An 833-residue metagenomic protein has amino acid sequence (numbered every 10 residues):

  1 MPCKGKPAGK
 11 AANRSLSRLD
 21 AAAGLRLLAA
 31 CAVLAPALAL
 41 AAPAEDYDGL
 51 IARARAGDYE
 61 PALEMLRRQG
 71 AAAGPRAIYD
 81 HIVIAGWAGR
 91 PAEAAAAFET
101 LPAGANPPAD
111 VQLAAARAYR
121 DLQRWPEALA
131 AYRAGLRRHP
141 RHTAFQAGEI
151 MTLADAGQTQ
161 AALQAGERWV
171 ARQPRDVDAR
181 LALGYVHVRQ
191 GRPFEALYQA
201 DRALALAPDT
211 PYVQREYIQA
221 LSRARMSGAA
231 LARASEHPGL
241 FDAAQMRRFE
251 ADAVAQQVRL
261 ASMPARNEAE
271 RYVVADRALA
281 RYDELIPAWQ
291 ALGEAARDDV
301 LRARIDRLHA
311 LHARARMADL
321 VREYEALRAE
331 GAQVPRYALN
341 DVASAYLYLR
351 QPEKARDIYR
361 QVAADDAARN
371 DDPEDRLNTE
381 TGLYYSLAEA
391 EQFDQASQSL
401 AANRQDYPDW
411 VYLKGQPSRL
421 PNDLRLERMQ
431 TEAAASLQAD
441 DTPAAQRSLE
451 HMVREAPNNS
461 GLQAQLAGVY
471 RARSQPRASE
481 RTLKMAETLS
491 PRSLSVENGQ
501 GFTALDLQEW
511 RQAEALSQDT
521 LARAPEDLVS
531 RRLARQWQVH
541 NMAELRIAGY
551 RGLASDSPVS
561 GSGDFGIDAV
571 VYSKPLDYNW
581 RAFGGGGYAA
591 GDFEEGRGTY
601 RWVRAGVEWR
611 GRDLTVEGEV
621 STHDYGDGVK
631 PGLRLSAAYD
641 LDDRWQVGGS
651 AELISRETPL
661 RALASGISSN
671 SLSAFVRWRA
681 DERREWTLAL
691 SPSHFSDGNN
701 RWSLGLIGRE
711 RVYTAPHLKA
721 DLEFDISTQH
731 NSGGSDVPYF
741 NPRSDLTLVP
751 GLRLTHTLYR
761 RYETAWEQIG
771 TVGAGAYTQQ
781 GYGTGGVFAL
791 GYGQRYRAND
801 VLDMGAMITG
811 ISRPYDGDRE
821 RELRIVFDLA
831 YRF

Functional and structural regions predicted by a protein language model:
P2-K4, K10-L40: Gram-negative bacterial Sec-dependent N-terminal signal peptides
C3, A37, R67, V111-A114 (+5 more regions): N-terminal leader-region detector that preferentially activates on the first domain or presequence of a protein
K6-A8, L34, R124, Q158 (+2 more regions): General secretory precursor processing signal
L34, L38-D80, I84-W87, A96 (+2 more regions): N-terminal leader/linker segments that initiate helical-solenoid repeat arrays
A56-E60, E64, W87-E99, Q123-W125 (+1 more regions): Inter-helical turn/loop elements of alpha-helical hairpins
L63, R67-R68, G104, R138 (+2 more regions): Hydrophobic alpha-helical segments
D80-G86, T100, A130, A134 (+5 more regions): Gram-negative and organellar
D80-Q123, A130: Post-signal peptide N-terminal segment of secreted/secretory-pathway proteins
